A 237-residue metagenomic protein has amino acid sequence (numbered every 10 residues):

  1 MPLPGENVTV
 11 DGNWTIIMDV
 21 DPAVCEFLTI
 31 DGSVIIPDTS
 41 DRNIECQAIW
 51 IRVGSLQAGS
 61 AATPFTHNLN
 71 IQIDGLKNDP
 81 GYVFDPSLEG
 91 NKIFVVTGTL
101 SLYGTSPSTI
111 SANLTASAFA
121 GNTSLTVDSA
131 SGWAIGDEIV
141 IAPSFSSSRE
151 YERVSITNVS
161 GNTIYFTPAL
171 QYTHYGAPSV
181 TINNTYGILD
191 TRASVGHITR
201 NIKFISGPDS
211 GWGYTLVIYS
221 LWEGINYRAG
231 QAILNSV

Functional and structural regions predicted by a protein language model:
G5-A112, W133, D137-S147, Y151-E152 (+1 more regions): Extracellular beta-helix/beta-solenoid repeat scaffolds
L114-E138: Proteolytic processing hotspots in large secreted/extracellular or virion-associated proteins and select intracellular
N122-D128, T157-T173: A generic structural motif
